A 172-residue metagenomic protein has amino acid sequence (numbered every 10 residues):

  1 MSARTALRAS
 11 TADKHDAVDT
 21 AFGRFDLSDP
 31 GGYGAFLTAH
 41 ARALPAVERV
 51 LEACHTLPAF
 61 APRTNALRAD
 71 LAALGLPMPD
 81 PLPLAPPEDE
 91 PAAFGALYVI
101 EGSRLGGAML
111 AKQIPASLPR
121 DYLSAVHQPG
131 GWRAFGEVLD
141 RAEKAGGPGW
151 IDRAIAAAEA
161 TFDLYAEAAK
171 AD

Functional and structural regions predicted by a protein language model:
M1-D172: Metal- and O2-centered redox machinery and metal/ROS homeostasis
